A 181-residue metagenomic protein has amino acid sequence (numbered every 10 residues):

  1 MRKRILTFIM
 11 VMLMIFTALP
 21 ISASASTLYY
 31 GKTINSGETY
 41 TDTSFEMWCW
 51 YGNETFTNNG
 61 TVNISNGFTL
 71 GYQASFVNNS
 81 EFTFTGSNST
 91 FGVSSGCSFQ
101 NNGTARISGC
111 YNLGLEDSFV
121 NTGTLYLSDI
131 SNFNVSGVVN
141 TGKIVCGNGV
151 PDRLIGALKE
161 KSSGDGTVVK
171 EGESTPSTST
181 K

Functional and structural regions predicted by a protein language model:
M1-I9: Bacterial N-terminal signal peptides that target proteins for export
I9-M10, N101: Phosphate/pyrophosphate-recognition segments in soluble nucleotide-handling domains
F16-L28: Sec-dependent signal peptide cleavage junction
S26-S177: Extracellular beta-strand-rich, repetitive "passenger/adhesive" scaffolds that bind or process carbohydrates
